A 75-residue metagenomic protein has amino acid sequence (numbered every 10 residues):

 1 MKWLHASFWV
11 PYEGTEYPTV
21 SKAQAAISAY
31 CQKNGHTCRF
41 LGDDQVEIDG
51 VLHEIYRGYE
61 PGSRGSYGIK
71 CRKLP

Functional and structural regions predicted by a protein language model:
M1-A25, A29, K33: Terminal, regulation- and interaction-focused segments at domain boundaries
Y12-E13, G42, I69-K73: Compositionally biased, intrinsically disordered low-complexity regions enriched in charged/polar residues
A29, R39, E60-G62: Sterically constrained small-residue positions within well-ordered secondary structures of folded domains
H36-G42: Short, well-structured beta-strand/strand-turn elements
D43-D49: Short linear loop/turn motifs
D49-P75: Long, continuous compositionally biased terminal/linker segments
